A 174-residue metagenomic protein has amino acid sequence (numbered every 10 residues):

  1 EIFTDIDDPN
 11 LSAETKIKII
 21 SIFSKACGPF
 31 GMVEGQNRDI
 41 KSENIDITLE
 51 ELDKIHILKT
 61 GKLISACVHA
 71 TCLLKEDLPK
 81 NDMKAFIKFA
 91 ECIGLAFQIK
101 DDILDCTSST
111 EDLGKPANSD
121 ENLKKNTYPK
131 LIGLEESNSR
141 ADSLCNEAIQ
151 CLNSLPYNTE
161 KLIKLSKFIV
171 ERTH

Functional and structural regions predicted by a protein language model:
E1-H174: All-alpha prenyltransferase/terpene-synthase fold signal
